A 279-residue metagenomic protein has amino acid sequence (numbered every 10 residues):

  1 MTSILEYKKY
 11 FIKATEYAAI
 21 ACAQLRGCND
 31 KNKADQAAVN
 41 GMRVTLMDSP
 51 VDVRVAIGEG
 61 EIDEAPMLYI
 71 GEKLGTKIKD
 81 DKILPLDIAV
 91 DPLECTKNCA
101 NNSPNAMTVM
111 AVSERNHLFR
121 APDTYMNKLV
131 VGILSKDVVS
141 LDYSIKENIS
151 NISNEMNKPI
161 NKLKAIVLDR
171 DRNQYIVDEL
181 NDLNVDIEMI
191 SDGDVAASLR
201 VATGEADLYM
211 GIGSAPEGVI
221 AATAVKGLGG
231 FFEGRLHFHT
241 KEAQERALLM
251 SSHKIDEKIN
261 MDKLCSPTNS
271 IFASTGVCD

Functional and structural regions predicted by a protein language model:
Y10-A21, G27-N29, K33, A37 (+5 more regions): Anaerobic metallocofactor- and corrinoid-dependent redox/one-carbon enzyme cores, especially those from methanogenesis
D35-R115: Flexible, acidic active-site loops/lids enriched in D/E/S/T/G that coordinate Mg2+ and/or position polar
M47-D48, L74-I83, A100-S103, E155-I160 (+3 more regions): Solvent-exposed alpha-helices and their adjacent loops that cap or buttress functional pockets in soluble metabolic
V55-E59, I88-V90, C99-N101, R120-A121 (+4 more regions): General beta-strand structural signal in soluble alpha/beta enzymes
E61-E64, R172, S191-S198: Short acidic loop-to-helix transition motifs that present clustered carboxylates
P92-N101, A106, Q174, V195-L199 (+1 more regions): Short glycine/serine/threonine-rich phosphate/pyrophosphate-binding segments that cradle anionic phosphate groups
V109-I190, S252-H253: Acidic beta-strand-loop-alpha-helix segment within the catalytic core of divalent metal-dependent phosphate-processing
G193-D194, T203-R235: Glycine-rich phosphate-binding loop
